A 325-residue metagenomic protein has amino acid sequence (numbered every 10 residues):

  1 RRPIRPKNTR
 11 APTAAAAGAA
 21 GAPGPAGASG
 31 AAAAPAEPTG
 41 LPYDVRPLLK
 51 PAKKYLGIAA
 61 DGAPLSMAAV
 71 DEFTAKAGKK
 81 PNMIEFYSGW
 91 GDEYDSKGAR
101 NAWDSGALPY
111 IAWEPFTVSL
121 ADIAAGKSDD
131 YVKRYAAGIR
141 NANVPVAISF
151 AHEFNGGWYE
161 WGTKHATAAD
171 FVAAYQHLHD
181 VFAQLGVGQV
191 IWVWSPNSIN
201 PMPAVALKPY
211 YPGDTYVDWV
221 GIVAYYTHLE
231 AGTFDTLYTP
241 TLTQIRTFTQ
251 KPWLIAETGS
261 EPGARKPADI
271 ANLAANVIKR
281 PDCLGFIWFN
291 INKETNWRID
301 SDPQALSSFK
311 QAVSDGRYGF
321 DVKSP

Functional and structural regions predicted by a protein language model:
R1-N82, Q311-P325: N-terminal module-boundary/linker segments of secreted carbohydrate-active enzymes
K53-A142, Y238-T241, R265-P281, F289 (+2 more regions): N-terminal carbohydrate-binding/catalytic regions of secreted carbohydrate-active enzymes
I58-A60, Y175, H179-V205, Q250-A264 (+1 more regions): Aromatic-lined carbohydrate-recognition surfaces of secreted/lumenal glycan-active proteins
M67-V70, S198-T215, F234, K266-P267 (+1 more regions): Distinct, well-ordered alpha-helical segments
P81, E85-F86, L207-T233, F289-I291: Aromatic- and acid-rich polysaccharide-binding/catalytic face of secreted or lumenal carbohydrate-active enzymes
K97-L108, A112, I222-A264: Glycoside hydrolase catalytic-domain groove-lining segments
A124-A147, A169-L185, P209: An active-site-proximal structural segment forming one wall of the substrate-binding cleft that immediately precedes
Y135-A168, V190-P196: Active-site groove signature of glycoside hydrolases
